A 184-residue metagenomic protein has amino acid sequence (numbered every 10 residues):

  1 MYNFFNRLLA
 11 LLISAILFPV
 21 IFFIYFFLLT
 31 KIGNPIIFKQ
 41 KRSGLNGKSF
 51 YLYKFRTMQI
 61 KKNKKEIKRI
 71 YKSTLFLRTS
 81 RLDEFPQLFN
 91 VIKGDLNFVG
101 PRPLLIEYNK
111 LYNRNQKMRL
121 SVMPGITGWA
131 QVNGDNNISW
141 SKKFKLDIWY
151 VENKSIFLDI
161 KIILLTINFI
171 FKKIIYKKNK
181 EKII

Functional and structural regions predicted by a protein language model:
M1-Q59, I162-I184: A hydrophobic, helix-centered structural microdomain
N3-F4, I16-P19, R69, R81-Q87 (+1 more regions): An acidic site on a long C-lobe helix of protein kinase domains
R7, S121-I184: C-terminal terminal-structure detector
A15-F18, T79-D83, V99, D135 (+1 more regions): Residue-level signal for short amphipathic helical patches enriched in basic/charged and nearby hydrophobic residues
F27-L28, K117-L120, I148: Short, P/G- and charge-enriched loop/turn segments at secondary-structure junctions
P35-L75, I126-K145: Short, glycine-rich, amphipathic interfacial segments at transmembrane boundaries or analogous
N63, P101, N153: Short, conserved catalytic or interaction motifs in soluble domains
E66-M123, T166: A short, structured surface patch at a secondary-structure boundary
